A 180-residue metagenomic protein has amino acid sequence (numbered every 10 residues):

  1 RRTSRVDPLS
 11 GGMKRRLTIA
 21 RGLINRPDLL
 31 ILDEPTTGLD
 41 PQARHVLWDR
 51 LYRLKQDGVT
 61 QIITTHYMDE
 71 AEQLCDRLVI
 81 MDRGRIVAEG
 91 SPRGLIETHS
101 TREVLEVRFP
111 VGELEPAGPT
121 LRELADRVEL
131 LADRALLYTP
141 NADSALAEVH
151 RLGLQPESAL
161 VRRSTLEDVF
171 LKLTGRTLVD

Functional and structural regions predicted by a protein language model:
R1, P116, L137-P140, D168-K172: Short, solvent-exposed polar/charged micro-motifs at secondary-structure junctions
R1-D82, V87-A88: ABC transporter nucleotide-binding domains
T3, E89, T98-H99, L160 (+1 more regions): Non-catalytic, surface-exposed connector residues within folded enzymatic/regulatory domains
T3, G58, A125, G153-P156: A generic structural signal for alpha->beta connector loops
L23-N25, V46, M68, L74 (+5 more regions): Short alpha-helical scaffold segments that flank and stabilize functional sites
W48-P140: ABC transporter nucleotide-binding domain
N141-D180: C-terminal coupling/interaction segments
